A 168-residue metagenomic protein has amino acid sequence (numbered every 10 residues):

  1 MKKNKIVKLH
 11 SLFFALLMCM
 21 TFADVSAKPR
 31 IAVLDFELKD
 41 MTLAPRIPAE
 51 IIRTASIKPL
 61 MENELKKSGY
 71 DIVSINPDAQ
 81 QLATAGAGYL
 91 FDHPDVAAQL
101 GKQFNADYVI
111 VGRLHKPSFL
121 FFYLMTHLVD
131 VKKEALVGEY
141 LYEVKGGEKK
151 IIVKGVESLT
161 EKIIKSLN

Functional and structural regions predicted by a protein language model:
K2-F13: Bacterial N-terminal signal peptides that target proteins for export
S11-T21: Bacterial N-terminal signal peptides
A27-L43, I57-L60, E64-D71, A98-F104 (+2 more regions): C-terminal/domain-edge helix-coil "capping" segments
I47-D95: N-terminal segment of the mature soluble domain
D107: Conserved acidic residues
